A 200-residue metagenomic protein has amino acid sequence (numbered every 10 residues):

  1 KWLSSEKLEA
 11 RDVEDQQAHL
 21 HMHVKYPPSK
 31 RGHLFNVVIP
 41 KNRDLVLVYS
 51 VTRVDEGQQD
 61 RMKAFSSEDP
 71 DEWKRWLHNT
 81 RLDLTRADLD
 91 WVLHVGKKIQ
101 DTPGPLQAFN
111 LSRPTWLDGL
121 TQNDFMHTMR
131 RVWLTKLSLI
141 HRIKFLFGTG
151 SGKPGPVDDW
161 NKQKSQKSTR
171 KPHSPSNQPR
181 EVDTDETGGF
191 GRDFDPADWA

Functional and structural regions predicted by a protein language model:
K1-Y49: Charge-rich, low-complexity N-terminal segments
S5, N79-R81, R86-D90, L117 (+2 more regions): Intrinsically disordered, low-complexity regions
D44-Y49, P103-L117: Glycine-rich, often proline-containing surface loops adjacent to acidic residues and nearby aromatics that form
T52-A108: Short, internal acidic amphipathic alpha-helical interface segments that mediate docking to partner proteins
V54-Q58, T115-Q122: A generic structural motif
S67-D88, L117-G150: Ampiphathic alpha-helical segments that act as solvent-exposed interaction surfaces
D101-N110, M129, L134-K136: Short, well-structured beta-strand
I143-A200: Short, highly charged C-terminal tails/helix-capping segments
